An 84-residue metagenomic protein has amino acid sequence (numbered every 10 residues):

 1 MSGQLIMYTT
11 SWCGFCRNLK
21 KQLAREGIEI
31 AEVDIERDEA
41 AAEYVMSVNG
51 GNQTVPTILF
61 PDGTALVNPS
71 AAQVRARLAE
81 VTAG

Functional and structural regions predicted by a protein language model:
M1-E26: Local sequence-structure signature of Cys/Sec-based thiol-disulfide redox active-site neighborhoods
Q4-I6, E29-A31, D62-A65: Short active-site oxyanion
G14, E39-A40, Q53, Q73: Short alpha-helical
I28-A42: Thiol-based oxidoreductase modules, predominantly thioredoxin-like and allied folds used for disulfide exchange
V45-N49, L78-V81: Short amphipathic alpha-helix with an adjacent loop that forms part of the alpha/beta core around
N49-L59: Structural micro-motif
F60-G84: Non-catalytic, surface beta->alpha helical segment in thiol-disulfide oxidoreductase systems
